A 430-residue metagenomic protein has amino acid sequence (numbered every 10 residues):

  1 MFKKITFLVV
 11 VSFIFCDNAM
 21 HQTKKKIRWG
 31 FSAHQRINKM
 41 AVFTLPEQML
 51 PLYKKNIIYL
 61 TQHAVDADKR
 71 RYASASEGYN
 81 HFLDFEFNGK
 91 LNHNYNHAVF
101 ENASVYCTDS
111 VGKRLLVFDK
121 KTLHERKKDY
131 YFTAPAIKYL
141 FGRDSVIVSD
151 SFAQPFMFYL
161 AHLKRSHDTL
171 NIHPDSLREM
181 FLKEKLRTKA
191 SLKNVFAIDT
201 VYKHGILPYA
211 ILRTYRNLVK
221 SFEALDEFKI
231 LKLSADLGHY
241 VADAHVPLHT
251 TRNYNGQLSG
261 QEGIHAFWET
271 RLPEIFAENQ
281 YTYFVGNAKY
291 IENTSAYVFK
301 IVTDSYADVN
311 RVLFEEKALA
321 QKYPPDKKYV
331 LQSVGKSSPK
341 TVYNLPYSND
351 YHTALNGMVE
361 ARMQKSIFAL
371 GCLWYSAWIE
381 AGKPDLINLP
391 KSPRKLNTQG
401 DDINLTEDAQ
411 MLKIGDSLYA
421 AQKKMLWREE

Functional and structural regions predicted by a protein language model:
I5-F13: Sec-dependent N-terminal signal peptides
V10, T188-K189, S337-S348: Active-site-adjacent bridging/hinge elements
F13-A19: C-terminal segment of classical bacterial N-terminal signal peptides
M20-K232, D236, R252-K322, K327-S333 (+5 more regions): N-terminal, motif-rich segments that launch catalysis or mediate targeting to/interaction with membranes, typified by
H34, H239, L370: Divalent metal-coordination and catalytic microenvironments
A242-G256: Catalytic Zn2+-binding segment of zinc metalloproteases
A369-L386: Conserved, well-ordered alpha-helix/loop/beta-strand core segments that scaffold catalytic motifs
